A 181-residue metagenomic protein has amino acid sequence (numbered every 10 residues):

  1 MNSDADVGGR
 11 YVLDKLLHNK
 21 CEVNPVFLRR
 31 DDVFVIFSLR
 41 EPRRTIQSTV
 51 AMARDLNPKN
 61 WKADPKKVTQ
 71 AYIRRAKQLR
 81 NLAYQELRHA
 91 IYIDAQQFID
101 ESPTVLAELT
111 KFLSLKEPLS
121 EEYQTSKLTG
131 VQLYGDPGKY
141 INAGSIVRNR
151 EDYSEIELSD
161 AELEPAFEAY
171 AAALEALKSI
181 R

Functional and structural regions predicted by a protein language model:
M1-N2, F34: Generic detector of contiguous secondary-structure segments
N2-P25: Glycine-rich phosphate-binding loop used to anchor ATP phosphates in small-molecule kinases, encompassing both
D6-V7, Q78-A90, A169-A176, I180: A structural motif corresponding to the C-terminal end of an alpha-helix and its immediate exit/capping segment
G8, V68, I141-A143: Helix-centric, low-specificity signal for extended rod-like, repetitive segments
V12-H18, K67-R75, L158, E162-P165 (+1 more regions): Soluble or luminal CAZymes and related metallo-dependent hydrolases
L17-S120, K139: PAPS-dependent sulfotransferase catalytic domain
L115-R181: PAPS-dependent sulfotransferases, especially Golgi type II membrane carbohydrate sulfotransferases
